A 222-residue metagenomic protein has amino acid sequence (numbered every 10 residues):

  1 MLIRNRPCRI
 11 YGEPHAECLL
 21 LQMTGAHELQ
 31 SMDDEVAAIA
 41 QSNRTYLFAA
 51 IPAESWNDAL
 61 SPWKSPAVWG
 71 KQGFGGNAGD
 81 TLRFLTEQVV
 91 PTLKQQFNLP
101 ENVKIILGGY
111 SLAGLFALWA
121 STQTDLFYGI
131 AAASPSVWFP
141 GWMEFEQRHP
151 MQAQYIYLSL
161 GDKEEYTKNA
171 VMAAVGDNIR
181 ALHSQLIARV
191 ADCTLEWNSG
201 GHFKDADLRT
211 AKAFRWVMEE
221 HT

Functional and structural regions predicted by a protein language model:
M1-G12: A short loop-to-beta-strand scaffold at the N-terminal edge of the catalytic core in hydrolase folds
P7, H15-N98: Serine-hydrolase catalytic machinery in alpha/beta-hydrolase-like enzymes
V36-A37, A120-S121, H183: A conserved amphipathic alpha-helix that caps or lines the catalytic cleft of carbohydrate- and lipid-modifying enzymes
P100-V103: Short helix-loop-beta connector
G108-A113, A117: Gly/Ala-rich beta-loop-alpha elbow adjacent to hydrolase catalytic centers
W119-G129: Conserved hydrolase catalytic core segment
A131-A133: A short, hydrophobic beta-strand element of the alpha/beta-hydrolase
V137-V217: The feature captures the conserved acid-bearing segment of alpha/beta-hydrolase catalytic domains
